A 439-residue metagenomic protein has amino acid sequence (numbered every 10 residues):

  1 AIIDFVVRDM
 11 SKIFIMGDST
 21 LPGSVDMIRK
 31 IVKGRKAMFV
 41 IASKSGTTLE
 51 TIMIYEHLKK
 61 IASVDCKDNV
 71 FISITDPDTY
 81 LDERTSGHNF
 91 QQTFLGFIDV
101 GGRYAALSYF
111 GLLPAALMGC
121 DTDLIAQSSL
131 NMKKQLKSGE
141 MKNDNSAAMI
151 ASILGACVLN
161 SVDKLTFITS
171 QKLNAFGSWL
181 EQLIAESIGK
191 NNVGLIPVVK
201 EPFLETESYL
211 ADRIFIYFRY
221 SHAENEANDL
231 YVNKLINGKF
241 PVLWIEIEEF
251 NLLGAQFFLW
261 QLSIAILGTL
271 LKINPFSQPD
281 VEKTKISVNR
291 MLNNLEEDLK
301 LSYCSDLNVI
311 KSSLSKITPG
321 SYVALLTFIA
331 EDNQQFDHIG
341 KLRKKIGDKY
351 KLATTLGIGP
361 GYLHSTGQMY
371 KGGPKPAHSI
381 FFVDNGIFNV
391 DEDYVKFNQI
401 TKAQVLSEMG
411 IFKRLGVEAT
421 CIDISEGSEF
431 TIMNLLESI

Functional and structural regions predicted by a protein language model:
A1-I13, L356-G357, Y362-H364, I380: Glycine-rich, small/polar surface segments that engage phosphate groups of diverse ligands
I2-K12, R29-G34, I54-S63, G87-Q92 (+1 more regions): A glycine- and small-aliphatic-rich helix-loop capping segment at beta-alpha/alpha-beta transitions that lines
I3-M38, A42, T47, V199-F203: Glycine-rich oxoanion-binding loops at beta->alpha junctions
M38-F39, V70, I214, H378: Structural motif
S63-I216, N225, A255, L259-A353 (+1 more regions): Active-site phosphate/pyrophosphate-binding segments
I196-L253, T355, S379-V383, I387-Q399: Helicase-primase coupling helices
S277, E282, L314-L325, L356-P360 (+3 more regions): C-terminal amphipathic alpha-helical interaction region
Q335, I339-R343, G347-L356, T366-K375 (+2 more regions): Non-transmembrane, aqueous-exposed alpha-helical and coiled segments at domain scale
